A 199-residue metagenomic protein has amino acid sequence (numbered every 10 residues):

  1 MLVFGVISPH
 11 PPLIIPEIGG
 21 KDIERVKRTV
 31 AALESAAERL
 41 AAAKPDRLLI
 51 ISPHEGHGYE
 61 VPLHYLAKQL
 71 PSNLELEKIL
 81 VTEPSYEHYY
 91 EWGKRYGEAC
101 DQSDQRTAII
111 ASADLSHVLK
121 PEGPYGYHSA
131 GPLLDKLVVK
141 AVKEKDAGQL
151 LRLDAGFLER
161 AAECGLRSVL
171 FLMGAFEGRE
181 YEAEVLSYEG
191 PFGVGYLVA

Functional and structural regions predicted by a protein language model:
M1-V61, E77: A short aromatic-anchored loop/beta-hairpin motif
A31, Y59-L63, K78-Q102: Active-site glycine-rich loop that binds ribose-phosphate moieties when present
A31-A32, A36, V142-Y188: Polyanion-binding loop/helix "lid" in catalytic or ligand-binding cores
E38-R47, L70-N73, H88, E98-A108 (+1 more regions): Secondary-structure boundary elements
H88-L134: Active-site beta-strand/loop microenvironment that shapes enzyme catalytic pockets
G126-G148: Gly/Ser/Thr-rich active-site loops/lids in small-molecule metabolic enzymes that frequently grip phosphoryl groups
Y188-A199: Membrane-interface soluble catalytic domains
